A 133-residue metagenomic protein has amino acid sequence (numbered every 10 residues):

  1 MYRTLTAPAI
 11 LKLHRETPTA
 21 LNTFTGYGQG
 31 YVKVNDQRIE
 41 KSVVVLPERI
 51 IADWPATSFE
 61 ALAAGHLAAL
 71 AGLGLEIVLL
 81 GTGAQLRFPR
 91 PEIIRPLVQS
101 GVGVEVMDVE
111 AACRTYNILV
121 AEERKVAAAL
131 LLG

Functional and structural regions predicted by a protein language model:
Y2-G65, L73, A121-G133: Non-catalytic interface/targeting segments
Q29, I94, Y116: Short glycine-/small-residue-rich flexible loop motifs, especially phosphate/cofactor-binding loops
A52-W54, L86-P89, T115: Short active-site-adjacent helix-start/loop capping segments
A63-A69, T115-Y116: Short, charged beta->alpha transition segments
L70-V106: Mid-chain, well-packed structural core segment of small domains
G103-L131: C-terminal structural segments of small proteins and small subunits
